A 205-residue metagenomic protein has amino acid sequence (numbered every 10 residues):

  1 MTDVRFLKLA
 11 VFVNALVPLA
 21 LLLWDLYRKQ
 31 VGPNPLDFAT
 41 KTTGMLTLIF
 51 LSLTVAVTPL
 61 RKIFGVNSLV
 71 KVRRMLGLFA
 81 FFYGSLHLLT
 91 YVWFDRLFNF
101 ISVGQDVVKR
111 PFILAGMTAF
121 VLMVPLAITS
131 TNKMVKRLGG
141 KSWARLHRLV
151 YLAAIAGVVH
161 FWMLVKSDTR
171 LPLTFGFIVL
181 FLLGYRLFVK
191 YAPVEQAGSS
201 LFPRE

Functional and structural regions predicted by a protein language model:
M1-E205: Membrane-embedded alpha-helical bundles that constitute the cytochrome b-like, heme-associated redox core of multi-pass
